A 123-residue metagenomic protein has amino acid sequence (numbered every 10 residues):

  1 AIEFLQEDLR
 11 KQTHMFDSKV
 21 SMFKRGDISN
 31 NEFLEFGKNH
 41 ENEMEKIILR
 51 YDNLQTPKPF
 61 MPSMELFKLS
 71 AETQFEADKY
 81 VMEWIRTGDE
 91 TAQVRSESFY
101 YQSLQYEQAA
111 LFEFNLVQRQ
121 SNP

Functional and structural regions predicted by a protein language model:
A1-E41, E72-P123: C-terminal amphipathic alpha-helix
E43-K68, L116-P123: Short, solvent-exposed, charged loop/turn and helix-capping segments that join or cap alpha-helices on peripheral
